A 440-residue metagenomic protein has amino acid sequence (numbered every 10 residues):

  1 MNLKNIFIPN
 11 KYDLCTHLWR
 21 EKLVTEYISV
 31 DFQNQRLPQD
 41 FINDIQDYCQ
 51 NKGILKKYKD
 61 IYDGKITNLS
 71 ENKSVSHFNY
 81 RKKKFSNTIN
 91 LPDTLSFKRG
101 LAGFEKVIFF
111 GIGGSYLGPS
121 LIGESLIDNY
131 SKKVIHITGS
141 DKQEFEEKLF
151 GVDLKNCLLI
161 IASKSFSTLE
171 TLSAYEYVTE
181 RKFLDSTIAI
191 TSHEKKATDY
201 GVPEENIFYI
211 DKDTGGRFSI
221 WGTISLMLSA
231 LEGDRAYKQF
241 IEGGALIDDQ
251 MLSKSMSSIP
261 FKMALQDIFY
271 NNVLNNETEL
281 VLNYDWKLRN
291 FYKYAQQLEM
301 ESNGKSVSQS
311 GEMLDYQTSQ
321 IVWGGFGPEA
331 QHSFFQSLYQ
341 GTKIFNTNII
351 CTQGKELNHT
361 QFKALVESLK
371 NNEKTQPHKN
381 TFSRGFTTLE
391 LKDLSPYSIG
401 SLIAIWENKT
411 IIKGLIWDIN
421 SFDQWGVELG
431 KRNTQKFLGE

Functional and structural regions predicted by a protein language model:
N2-A102, Q361-T375, L391: Extended, charge-enriched "interface" segments that sit outside catalytic cores
L14-H17, E21, Q35-Q39, I108 (+7 more regions): Gly/Ser/Thr-rich loops at beta-strand to alpha-helix junctions that form or flank small-molecule/cofactor-binding
T16, V30, D47, I66 (+3 more regions): Acidic catalytic cores of enzymes that act on phosphate-bearing nucleotides/polynucleotides
D31, Q35, N87, I112 (+11 more regions): Hydrophobic alpha-helical scaffolding
I45-G53, K98-A102, L126, Y130 (+15 more regions): Structural signal for hydrophobic packing residues in well-ordered secondary-structure cores of soluble enzyme domains
L95-E105, K148-C157, Q266-E277, L338-K343: Glycine-rich phosphate/diphosphate-binding loops that line cofactor/substrate pockets in enzymes
R99-K254, R432, K436: Glycine-rich phosphate-binding loops that contact phosphosugars or nucleotide phosphates
I416-E440: C-terminal amphipathic alpha-helical interaction region
